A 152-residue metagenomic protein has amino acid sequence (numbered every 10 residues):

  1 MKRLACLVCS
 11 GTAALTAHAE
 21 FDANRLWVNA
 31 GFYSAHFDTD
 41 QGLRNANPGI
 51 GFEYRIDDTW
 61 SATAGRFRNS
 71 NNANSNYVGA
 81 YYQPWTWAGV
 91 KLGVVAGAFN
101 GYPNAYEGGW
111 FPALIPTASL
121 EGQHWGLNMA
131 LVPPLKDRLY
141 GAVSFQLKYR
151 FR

Functional and structural regions predicted by a protein language model:
M1-A23: Cleavable N-terminal export/targeting peptides
L15, A19-E20, I56-D58, Y81-W87 (+2 more regions): Outer-membrane beta-barrel proteins
H18-R66, N76: Short glycine/proline- and aromatic-enriched beta-strand/turn motifs that initiate or cap beta-hairpins
L26, D58-A62, A88-V90, L120-M129: Repeated loop/turn-to-beta-strand initiation elements of outer-membrane beta-barrel proteins
W27, F32-A35, Y140-R152: Outer-membrane beta-barrel "beta-signal"
A30, I50-Y54, A64, V78-Q83 (+3 more regions): Residues on the lipid-exposed face of transmembrane beta-strands in outer-membrane beta-barrel proteins
A30-S34, A64-R66, V94-A98, M129-P133: Transmembrane beta-barrel strands of outer-membrane/channel proteins
F37-N45, F67-N76, T86, N100-F111 (+1 more regions): Solvent-exposed loop/turn segments connecting transmembrane beta-strands in outer-membrane beta-barrel proteins
